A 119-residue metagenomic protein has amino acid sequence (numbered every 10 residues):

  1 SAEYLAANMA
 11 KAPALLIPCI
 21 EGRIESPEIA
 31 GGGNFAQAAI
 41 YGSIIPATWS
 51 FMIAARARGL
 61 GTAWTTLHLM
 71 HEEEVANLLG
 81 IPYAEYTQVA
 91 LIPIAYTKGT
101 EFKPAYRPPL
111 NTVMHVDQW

Functional and structural regions predicted by a protein language model:
S1-E3, V75-L78, G99-E101: Glycine-rich, charged/polar anion/phosphate-binding loops that engage phosphate groups from diverse ligands
S1-I44: Glycine/small-residue-rich phosphate/adenosyl-binding loop
A7-A10, I81-E85, Y106-R107: Solvent-exposed alpha-helices and their adjacent loops that cap or buttress functional pockets in soluble metabolic
S26-G31, E74-N77, P104: A short secondary-structure junction signal
A39, R58-E74: GST superfamily/GST-like fold recognition
I53-A57: Short hydrophobic alpha-helices that are characteristic scaffold elements of the AMP-binding
H71-T87: Short, electropositive alpha-helical surface patch
T87-W119: C-terminal helix-cap and adjacent tail motif
